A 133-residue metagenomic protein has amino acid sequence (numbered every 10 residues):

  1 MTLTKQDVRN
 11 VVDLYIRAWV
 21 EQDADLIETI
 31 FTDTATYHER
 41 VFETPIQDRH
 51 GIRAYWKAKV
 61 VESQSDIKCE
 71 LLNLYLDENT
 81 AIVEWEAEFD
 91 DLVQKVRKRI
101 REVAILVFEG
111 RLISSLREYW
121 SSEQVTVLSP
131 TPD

Functional and structural regions predicted by a protein language model:
M1-D33, V127-D133: Short, low-complexity N-terminal intrinsically disordered segments enriched in polar/charged residues
K5, D25-D77: A solvent-exposed, acidic/Ser-Thr-rich amphipathic alpha-helical stretch
Y15, I27-E28, A35, D48 (+4 more regions): Hydrophobic pocket/interface hotspot
F31, A87-F89, A104, W120: Short beta-strand segments enriched in hydrophobic/aromatic residues within well-folded beta-rich domains
W56, C69-L74, A87, R101-V107: Hydrophobic/aromatic beta-strand elements that line small-molecule binding cavities or substrate pockets in beta-rich
E78-A87: A short hydrophobic beta-strand element
E88-R97: Short, cysteine-centered beta-strand-loop-beta hairpins and adjacent loop/turn segments enriched in charged/polar
R101-P130: Short beta-strand edge/turn micro-motifs at domain boundaries
